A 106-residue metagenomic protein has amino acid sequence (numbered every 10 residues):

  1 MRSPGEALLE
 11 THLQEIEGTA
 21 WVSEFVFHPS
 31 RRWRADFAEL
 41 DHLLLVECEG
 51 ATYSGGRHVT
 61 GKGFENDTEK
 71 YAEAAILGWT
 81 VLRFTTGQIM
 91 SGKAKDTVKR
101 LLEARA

Functional and structural regions predicted by a protein language model:
M1-A106: Nucleic-acid endo/exonuclease domains
